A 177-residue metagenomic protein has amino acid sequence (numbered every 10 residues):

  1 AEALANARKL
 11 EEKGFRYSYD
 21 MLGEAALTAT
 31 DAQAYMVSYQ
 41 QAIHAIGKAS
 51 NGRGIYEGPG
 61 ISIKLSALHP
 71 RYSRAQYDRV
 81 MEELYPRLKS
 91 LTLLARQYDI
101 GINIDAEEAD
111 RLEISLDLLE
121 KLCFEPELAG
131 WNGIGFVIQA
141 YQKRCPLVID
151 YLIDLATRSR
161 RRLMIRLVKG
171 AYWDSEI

Functional and structural regions predicted by a protein language model:
A1-I177: Positively charged, amphipathic and often flexible ligand-engagement surfaces
